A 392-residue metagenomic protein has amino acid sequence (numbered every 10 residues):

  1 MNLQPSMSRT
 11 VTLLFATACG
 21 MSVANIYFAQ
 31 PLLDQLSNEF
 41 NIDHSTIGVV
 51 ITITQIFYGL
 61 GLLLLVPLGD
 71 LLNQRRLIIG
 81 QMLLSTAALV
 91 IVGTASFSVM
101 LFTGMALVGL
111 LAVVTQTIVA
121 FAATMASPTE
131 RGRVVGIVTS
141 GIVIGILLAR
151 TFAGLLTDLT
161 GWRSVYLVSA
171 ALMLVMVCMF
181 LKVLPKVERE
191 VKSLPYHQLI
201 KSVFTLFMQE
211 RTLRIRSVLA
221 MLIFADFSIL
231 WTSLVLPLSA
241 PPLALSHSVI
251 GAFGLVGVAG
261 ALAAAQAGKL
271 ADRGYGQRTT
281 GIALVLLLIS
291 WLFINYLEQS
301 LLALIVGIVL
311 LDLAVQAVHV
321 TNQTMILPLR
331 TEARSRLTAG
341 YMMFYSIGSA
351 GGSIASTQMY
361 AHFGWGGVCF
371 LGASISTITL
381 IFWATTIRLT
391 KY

Functional and structural regions predicted by a protein language model:
N2-P5, P185-S217: Juxtamembrane intracellular "pre-TM" segments in multi-pass secondary transporters
L60-S98: Conserved MFS/SLC helix-loop-helix module at the cytosolic interface between two early adjacent transmembrane helices
L62-N73, L262-Y275, Y360: Helix-to-loop junctions at the C-terminal end of transmembrane segments in multipass secondary transporters
R76-V90, R278-L292, A373: Structural signature of the two symmetry-related core transmembrane helices
M105-G141: Cytoplasmic helix-loop-helix junction between adjacent transmembrane helices in 12-TM secondary transporters
V114-A126, A317-R330: Intracellular juxtamembrane helix-capping segments at the cytosolic ends of symmetry-related transmembrane helices
I137-K182: Helix-loop-helix hairpin linking two adjacent transmembrane segments in secondary transporters
Q277-N322: C-terminal transmembrane helical hairpin of 12-TM major facilitator-type secondary transporters
